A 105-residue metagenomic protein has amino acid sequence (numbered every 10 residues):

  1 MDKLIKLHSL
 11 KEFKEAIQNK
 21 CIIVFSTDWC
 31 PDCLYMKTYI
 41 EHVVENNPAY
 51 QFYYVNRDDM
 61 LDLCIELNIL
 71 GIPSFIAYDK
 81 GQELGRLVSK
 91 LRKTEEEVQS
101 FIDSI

Functional and structural regions predicted by a protein language model:
M1-C21, E97-I105: N-terminal leader/targeting and pre-domain segments
D2, P31-T38, E66-L67, R92-E96: Chalcogenol-based redox active-site neighborhoods
I5, Y53, L84-L87: Structural signal for short hydrophobic segments within the conserved structured cores of catalytic domains across
L7, F25, V44, P48-D62: Thiol-based oxidoreductase modules, predominantly thioredoxin-like and allied folds used for disulfide exchange
E12-H42: Local sequence-structure signature of Cys/Sec-based thiol-disulfide redox active-site neighborhoods
I17-N19, P48, G71: Residue-level preference for short coil/turn positions at secondary-structure junctions
L67-I76: Structural micro-motif
A77-I105: Non-catalytic, surface beta->alpha helical segment in thiol-disulfide oxidoreductase systems
